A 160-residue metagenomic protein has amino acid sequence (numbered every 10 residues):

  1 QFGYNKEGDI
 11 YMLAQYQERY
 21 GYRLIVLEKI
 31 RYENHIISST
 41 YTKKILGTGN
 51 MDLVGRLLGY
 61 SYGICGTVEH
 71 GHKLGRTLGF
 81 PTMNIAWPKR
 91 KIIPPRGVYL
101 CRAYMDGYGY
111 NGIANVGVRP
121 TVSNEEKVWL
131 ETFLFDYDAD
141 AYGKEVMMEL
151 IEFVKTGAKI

Functional and structural regions predicted by a protein language model:
Q1-P81, A158: Classical nucleotidyltransferase
G71-I160: Phosphate/ribose-recognition catalytic cores of enzymes acting on nucleotide-derived substrates
